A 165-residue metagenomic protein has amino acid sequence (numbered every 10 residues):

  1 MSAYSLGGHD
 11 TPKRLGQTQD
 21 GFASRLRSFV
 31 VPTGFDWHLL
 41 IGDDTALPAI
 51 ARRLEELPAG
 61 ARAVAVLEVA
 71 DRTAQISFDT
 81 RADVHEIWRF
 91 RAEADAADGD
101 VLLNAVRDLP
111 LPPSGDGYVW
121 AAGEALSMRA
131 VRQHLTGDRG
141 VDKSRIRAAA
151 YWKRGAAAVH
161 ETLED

Functional and structural regions predicted by a protein language model:
M1-D165: Extended, composition-driven regions rather than compact fold-specific motifs
